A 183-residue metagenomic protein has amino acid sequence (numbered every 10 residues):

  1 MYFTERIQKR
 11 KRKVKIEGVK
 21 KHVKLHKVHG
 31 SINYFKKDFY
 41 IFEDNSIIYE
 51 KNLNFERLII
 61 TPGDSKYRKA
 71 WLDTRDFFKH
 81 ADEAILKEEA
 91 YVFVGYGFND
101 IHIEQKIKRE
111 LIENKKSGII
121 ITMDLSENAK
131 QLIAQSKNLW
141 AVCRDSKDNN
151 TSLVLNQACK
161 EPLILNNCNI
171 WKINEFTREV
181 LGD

Functional and structural regions predicted by a protein language model:
M1-E56: Extended, H/D-rich, highly charged conserved domains that either
K21-K24, G30, L53-R57, K115 (+2 more regions): Generic structural motif recognizing short loop/turn segments at the entrances and edges of beta-strands
S31, L58-I59, G97, H102: Residue-level preference for alpha-helix termini and adjacent loops
F39, E43-K79: Flexible internal linker/loop segments at domain or repeat junctions
Y67-R68, L72, F78-D183: SIR2/sirtuin-family catalytic core signature
